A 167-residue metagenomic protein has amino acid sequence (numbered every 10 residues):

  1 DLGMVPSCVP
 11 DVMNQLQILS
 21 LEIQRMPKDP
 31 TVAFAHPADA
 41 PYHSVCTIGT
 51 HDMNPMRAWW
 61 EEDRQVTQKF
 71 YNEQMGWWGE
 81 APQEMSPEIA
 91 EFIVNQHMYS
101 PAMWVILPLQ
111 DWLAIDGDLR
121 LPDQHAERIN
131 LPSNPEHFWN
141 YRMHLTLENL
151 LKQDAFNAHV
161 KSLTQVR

Functional and structural regions predicted by a protein language model:
D1-R167: Catalytic cores of glycan-processing enzymes that make or break glycosidic bonds
